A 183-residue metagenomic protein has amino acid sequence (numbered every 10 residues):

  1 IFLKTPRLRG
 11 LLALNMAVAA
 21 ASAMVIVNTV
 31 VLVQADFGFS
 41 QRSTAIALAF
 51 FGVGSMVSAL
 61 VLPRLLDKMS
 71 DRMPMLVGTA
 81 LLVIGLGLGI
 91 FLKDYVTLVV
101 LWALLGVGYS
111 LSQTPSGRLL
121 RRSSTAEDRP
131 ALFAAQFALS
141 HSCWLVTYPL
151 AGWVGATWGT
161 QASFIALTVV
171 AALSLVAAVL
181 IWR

Functional and structural regions predicted by a protein language model:
I1-V61, T160-Q161: A single, central transmembrane helix in multi-pass transporters
G10-L11, V18-I26, F51, A59 (+2 more regions): Substrate-agnostic recognition of the 12-TM MFS/MFS-like secondary transporter fold
A35-F37, V146-F164: Transmembrane alpha-helix termini and helix-breaking/packing motifs in multi-pass membrane transporters
S58-D71, G155-A156: Helix-to-loop junctions at the C-terminal end of transmembrane segments in multipass secondary transporters
M73-L88, I165-V169: Structural signature of the two symmetry-related core transmembrane helices
I90-W102: Helix-loop junctions at membrane interfaces in 12-TM secondary transporters
T168-R183: Multi-pass alpha-helical transporter architecture, strongest for 12-TM Major Facilitator/SLC carriers used
